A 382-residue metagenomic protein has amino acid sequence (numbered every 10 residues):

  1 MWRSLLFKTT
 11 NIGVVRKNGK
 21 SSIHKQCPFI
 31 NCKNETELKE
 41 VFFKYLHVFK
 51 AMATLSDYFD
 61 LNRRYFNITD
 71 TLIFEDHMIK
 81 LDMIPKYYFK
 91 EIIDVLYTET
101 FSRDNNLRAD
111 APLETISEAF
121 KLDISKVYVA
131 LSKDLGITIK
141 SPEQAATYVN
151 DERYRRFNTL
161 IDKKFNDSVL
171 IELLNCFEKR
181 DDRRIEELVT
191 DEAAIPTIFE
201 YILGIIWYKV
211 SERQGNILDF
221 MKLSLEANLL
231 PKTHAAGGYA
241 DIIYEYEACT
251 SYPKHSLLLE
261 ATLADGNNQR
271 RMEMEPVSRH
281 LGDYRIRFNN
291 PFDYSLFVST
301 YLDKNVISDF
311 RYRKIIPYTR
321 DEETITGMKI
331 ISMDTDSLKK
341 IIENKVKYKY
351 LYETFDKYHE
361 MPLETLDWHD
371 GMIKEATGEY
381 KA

Functional and structural regions predicted by a protein language model:
M1-I116, L131, K140-A145: Donor-sugar nucleotide-binding helix/loop cap in glycosyltransferases
A119-F120: Contiguous surface segments at macromolecular interaction interfaces
I124-Y380: Catalytic core segments in nucleotide and nucleic-acid processing enzymes
